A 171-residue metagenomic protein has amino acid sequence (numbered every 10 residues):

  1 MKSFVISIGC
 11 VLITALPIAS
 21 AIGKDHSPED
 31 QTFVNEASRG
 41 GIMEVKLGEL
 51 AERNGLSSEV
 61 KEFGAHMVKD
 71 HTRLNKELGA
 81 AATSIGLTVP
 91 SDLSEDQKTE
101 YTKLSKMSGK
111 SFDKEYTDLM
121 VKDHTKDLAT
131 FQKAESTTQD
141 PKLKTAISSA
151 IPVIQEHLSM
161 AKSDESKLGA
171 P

Functional and structural regions predicted by a protein language model:
K2-G9, T14-P171: His/Met- and acidic-residue-enriched segments that coordinate or traffic transition-metal cofactors and support
